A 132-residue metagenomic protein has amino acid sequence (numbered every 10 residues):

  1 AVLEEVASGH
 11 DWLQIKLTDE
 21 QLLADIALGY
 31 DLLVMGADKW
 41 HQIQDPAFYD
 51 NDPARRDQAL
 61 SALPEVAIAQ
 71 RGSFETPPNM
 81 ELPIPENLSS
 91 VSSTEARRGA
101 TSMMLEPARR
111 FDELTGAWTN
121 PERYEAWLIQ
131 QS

Functional and structural regions predicted by a protein language model:
A1-S132: Nucleotidyltransferase catalytic core that binds NTPs
